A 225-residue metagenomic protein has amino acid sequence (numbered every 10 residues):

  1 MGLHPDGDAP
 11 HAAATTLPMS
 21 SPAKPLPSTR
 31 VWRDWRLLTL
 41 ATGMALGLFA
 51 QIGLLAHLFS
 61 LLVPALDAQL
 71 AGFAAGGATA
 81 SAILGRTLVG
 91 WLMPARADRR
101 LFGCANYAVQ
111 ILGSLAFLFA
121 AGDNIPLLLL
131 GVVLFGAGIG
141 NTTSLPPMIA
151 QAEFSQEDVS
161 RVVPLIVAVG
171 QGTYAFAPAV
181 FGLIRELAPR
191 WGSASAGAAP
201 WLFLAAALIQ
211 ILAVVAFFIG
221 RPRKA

Functional and structural regions predicted by a protein language model:
P10-L37: Juxtamembrane intracellular "pre-TM" segments in multi-pass secondary transporters
D34-G90, A177-P178: Extracytoplasmic gate region of multi-pass secondary transporters
A45, L127-N141: Hydrophobic core of transmembrane alpha-helices in multi-pass small-molecule transporters, especially MFS/SLC-type
G85-D98, R185: Helix-to-loop junctions at the C-terminal end of transmembrane segments in multipass secondary transporters
L101-A116: Structural signature of the two symmetry-related core transmembrane helices
I139, E153-R190: A late C-terminal transmembrane helix in Major Facilitator Superfamily
L183-I209: A membrane-interface helix-boundary motif in multi-pass transporters
L204-A225: Multi-pass alpha-helical transporter architecture, strongest for 12-TM Major Facilitator/SLC carriers used
